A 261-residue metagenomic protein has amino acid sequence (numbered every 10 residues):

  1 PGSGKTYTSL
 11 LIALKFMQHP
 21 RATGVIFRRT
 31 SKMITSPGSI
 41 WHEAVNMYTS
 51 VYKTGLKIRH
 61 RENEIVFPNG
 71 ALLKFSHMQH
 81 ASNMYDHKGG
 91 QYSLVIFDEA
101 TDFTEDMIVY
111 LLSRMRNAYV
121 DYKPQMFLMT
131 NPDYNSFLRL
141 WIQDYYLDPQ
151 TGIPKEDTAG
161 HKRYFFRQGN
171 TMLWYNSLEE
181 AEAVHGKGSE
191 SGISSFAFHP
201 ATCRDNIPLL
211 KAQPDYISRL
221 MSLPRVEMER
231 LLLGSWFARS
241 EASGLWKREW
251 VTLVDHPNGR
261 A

Functional and structural regions predicted by a protein language model:
P1-L11: Walker A/P-loop
K15-T23: Post-Walker A helix-loop "phosphate-sensing" segment adjacent to the P-loop in P-loop NTPases
A22-T35: Conserved RecA-like ASCE P-loop NTPase motor core of nucleic-acid helicases/translocases
K32-S93: Inter-Walker segment of RecA-like/P-loop motor cores
I40-M47, D106-R114, F137-W141, A212-R219 (+1 more regions): Alpha-helical scaffold elements adjacent to nucleotide-binding pockets in ATP/GTP-utilizing enzyme cores
D98-E99: Walker B catalytic acidic pair
D102-D205: ASCE P-loop NTPase helicase motor core
S191-S194, T202-A261: ATPase catalytic-site recognition across NTP-hydrolyzing enzymes
